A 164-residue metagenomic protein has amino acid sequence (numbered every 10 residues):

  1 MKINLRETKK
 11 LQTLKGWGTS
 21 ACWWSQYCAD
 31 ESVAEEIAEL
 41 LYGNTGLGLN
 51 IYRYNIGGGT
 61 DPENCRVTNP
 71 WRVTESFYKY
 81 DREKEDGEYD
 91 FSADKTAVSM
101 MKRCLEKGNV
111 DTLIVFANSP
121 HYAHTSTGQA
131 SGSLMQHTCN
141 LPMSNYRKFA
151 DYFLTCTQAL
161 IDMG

Functional and structural regions predicted by a protein language model:
I3-G164: N-terminal catalytic cores of secreted or lumenal carbohydrate-active enzymes
